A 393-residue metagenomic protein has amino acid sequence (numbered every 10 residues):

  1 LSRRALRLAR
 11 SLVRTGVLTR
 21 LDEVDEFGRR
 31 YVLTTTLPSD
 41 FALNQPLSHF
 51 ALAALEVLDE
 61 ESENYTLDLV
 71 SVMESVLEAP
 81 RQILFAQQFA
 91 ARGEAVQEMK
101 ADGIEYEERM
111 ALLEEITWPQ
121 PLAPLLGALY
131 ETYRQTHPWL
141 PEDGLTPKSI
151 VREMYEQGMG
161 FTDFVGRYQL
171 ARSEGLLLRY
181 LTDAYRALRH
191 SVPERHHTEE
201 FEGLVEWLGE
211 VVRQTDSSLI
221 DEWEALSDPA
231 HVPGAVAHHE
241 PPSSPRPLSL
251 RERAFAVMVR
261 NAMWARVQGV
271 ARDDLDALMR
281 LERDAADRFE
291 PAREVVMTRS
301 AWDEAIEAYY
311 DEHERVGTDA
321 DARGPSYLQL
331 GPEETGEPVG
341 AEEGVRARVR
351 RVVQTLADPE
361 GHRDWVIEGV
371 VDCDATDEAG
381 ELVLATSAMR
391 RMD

Functional and structural regions predicted by a protein language model:
L1-D276, R280-D284, R288, S300-E333 (+2 more regions): Non-catalytic terminal extensions of ATP-dependent helicases
R288-V295: A short gly/proline-enriched turn/hairpin at secondary-structure junctions
R299-Y310, E368, A388-D393: Papain-like cysteine protease catalytic domains, especially those used for deubiquitination and ubiquitin-like
V345-A347, H362: Short coil/turn motifs at beta-sheet boundaries
T355-D393: Compact beta-sheet-dominated globular domain cores
